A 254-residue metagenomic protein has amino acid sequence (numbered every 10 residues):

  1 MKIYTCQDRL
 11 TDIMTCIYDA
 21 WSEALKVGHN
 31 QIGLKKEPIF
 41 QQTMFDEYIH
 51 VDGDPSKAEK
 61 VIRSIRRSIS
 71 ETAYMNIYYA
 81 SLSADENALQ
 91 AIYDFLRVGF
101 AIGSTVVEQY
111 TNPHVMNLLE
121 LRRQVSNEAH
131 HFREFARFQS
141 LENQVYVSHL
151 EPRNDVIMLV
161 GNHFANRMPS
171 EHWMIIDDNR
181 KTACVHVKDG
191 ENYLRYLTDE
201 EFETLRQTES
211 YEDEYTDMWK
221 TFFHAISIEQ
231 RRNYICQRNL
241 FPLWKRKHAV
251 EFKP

Functional and structural regions predicted by a protein language model:
M1-P55: N-terminal ordered "arm"
D12-E23, D94-V98, N162-N166, D217-H224: Short, hydrophobic/amphipathic alpha-helical patches that form generic packing surfaces within helical domains
G28-Q41, W173-K181, Y196-L197: A generic structural motif
G33-R133: Charged, alpha-helical interface segments at or near domain boundaries
Y48-G53, K57, G190-T204: Acidic, Ser/Thr-rich peripheral helices and adjacent loops at domain boundaries
M75-A80, D178, R231-R238: Short coil/turn segments at secondary-structure boundaries
T105-R195: Internal, well-folded beta-alpha domain core
H172, A183-C184, K188, E203-P254: Long, compositionally biased intrinsically disordered terminal regions
